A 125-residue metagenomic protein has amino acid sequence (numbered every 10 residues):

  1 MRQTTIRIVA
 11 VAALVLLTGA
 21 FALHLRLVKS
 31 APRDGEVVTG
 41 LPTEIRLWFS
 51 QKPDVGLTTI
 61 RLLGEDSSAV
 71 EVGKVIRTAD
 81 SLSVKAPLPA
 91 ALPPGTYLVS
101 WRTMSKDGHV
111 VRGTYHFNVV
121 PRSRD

Functional and structural regions predicted by a protein language model:
M1-A10: Bacterial N-terminal signal peptides that target proteins for export
L23-V28, D34, G108-D125: Extracytoplasmic/periplasmic copper-protein system
E36-L41: Short, solvent-exposed loop/linker segments at the N-terminal edge of repeated beta-sheet extracellular domains
I45-V72: Short, surface-exposed alpha-helix to beta-strand junction/turn motifs within ectodomains of secreted and cell-envelope
A79-A86: Aromatic sugar-binding surface patches on proteins that engage polysaccharides or sugar-phosphate polymers
L88, P93-T96: A glycine-anchored, Pro-Gly-centered beta-turn/N-cap motif
R102-K106: Beta-strand-rich extracellular modules
